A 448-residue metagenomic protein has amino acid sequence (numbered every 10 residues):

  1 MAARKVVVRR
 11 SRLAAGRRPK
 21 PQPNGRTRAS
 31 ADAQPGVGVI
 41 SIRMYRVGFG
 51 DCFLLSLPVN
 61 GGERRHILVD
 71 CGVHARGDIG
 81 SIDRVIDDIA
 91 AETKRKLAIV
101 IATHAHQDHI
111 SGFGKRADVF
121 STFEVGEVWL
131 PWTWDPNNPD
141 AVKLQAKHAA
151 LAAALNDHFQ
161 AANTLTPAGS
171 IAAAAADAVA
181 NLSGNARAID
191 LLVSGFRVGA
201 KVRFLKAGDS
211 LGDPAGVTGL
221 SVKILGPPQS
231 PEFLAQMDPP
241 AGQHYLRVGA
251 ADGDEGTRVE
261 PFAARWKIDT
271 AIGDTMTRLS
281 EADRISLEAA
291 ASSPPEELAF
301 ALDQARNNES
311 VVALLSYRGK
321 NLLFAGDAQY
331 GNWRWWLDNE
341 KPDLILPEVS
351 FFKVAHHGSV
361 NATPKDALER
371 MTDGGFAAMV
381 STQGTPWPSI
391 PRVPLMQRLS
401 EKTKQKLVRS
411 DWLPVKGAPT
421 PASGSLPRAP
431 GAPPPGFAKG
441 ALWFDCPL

Functional and structural regions predicted by a protein language model:
A2-R12, G16-R17, G25-I40, R95 (+2 more regions): Flexible, acidic/histidine-containing loops and adjacent segments that form or flank the divalent-metal
G36-K96, A154, A305-G331: Conserved beta-strand hairpin/beta-sheet module of binuclear metal-dependent hydrolase folds, prominently
V47, L57-P58, D70-G72, L130-D135 (+2 more regions): Short loop/turn segments at strand-loop or loop-helix junctions that form parts of catalytic or ligand-binding pockets
C52-L54, H66-D70, A98-A102, E127-P131 (+6 more regions): Structural recognition of the beta-strand scaffold that forms the well-ordered cores of secreted hydrolase catalytic
G61-I67, R76-V128, P342-S359, D373-A378: Active-site metal-binding motif and surrounding structural segment of the metallo-beta-lactamase
D70, N321-D373, A378-V380: Extended hydrophobic/aromatic segments used for targeting, binding, or gating
A105-S111, D135-N138, Q329-W333, H356-T363 (+2 more regions): Active-site environment of divalent metal-dependent phosphoester hydrolases
G112-V119, W335-W336, T363-M371, P394-R398: A short acidic, amphipathic alpha-helical/loop segment
